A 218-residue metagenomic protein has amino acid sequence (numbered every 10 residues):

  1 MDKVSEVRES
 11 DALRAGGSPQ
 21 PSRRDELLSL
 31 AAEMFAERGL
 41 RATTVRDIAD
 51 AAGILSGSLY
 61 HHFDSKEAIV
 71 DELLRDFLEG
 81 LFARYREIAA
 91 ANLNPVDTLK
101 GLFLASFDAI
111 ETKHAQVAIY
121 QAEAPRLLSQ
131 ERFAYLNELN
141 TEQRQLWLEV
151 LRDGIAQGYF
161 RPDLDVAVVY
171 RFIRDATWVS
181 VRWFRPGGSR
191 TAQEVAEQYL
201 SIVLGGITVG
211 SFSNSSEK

Functional and structural regions predicted by a protein language model:
M1-S22, S29, E33, S211-K218: N-terminal intrinsically disordered/low-complexity leader segments
L13, E26, L30, M34-A68 (+1 more regions): Helix-turn-helix
R23, K66, L73, F77 (+8 more regions): Hydrophobic/aromatic residues within well-ordered alpha-helical segments
E72, R86-Q116, V166, Y170-I173 (+2 more regions): Hydrophobic alpha-helical connector segments
E79-F82, A115, Q130-Q157, A167-R171 (+2 more regions): Amphipathic alpha-helical packing segments from all-alpha helical-bundle domains
D108-T112, R144, E149, D153 (+2 more regions): Amphipathic C-terminal alpha-helical segment
E111-E131, R182: Amphipathic alpha-helical segments used for helix-helix packing
A118-Q121, D163, N214-S216: Short, hydrophobic secondary-structure boundary micro-motifs
